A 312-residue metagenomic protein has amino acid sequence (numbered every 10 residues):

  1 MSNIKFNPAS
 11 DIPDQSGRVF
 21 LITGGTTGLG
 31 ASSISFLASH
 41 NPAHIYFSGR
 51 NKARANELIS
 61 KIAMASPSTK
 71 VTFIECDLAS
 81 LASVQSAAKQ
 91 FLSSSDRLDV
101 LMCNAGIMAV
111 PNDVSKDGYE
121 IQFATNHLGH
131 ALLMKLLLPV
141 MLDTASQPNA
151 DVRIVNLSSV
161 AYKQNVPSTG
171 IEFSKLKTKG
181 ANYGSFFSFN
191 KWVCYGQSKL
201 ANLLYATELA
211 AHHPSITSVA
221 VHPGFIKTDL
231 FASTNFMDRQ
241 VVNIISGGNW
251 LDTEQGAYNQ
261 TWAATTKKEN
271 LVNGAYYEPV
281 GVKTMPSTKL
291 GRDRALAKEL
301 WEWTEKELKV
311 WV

Functional and structural regions predicted by a protein language model:
S2-F231: Rossmann-fold NAD(P)H-dependent dehydrogenase/reductase core
S39, S93, A264-K268, K309: Residues at helix-coil transition
S198, I244-T284, R294-A295: C-terminal helical subdomain
A220-H222, I226, V280-K283, T288-K289: C-terminal/domain-terminus segments
T234-F236, Q240: Mobile gating loops/cap/lid regions near enzyme active sites that modulate substrate access
D293-T304: Short, hydrophobic-biased amphipathic alpha-helical segments
E302-V312: C-terminal helix/juxtamembrane-tail motif
